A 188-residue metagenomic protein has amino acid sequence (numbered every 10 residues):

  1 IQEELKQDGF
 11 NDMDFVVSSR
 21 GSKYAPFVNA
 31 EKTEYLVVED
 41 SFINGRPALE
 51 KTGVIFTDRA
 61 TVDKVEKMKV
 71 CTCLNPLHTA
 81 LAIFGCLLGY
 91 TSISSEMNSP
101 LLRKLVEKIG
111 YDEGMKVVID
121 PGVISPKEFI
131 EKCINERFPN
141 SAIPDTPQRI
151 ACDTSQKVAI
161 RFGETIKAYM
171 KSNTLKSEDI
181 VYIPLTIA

Functional and structural regions predicted by a protein language model:
I1-A188: Substrate/ligand-engaging "lid" and interaction regions
